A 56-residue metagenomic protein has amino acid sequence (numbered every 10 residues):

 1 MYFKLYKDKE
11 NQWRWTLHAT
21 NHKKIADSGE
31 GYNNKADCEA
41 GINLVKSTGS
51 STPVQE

Functional and structural regions predicted by a protein language model:
M1-N21, D27-S28, L44-E56: Short N-terminal "domain-start" leader segments that mark the transition from disordered tails or signal peptides into
D37-I42: Interaction-mediating elements
